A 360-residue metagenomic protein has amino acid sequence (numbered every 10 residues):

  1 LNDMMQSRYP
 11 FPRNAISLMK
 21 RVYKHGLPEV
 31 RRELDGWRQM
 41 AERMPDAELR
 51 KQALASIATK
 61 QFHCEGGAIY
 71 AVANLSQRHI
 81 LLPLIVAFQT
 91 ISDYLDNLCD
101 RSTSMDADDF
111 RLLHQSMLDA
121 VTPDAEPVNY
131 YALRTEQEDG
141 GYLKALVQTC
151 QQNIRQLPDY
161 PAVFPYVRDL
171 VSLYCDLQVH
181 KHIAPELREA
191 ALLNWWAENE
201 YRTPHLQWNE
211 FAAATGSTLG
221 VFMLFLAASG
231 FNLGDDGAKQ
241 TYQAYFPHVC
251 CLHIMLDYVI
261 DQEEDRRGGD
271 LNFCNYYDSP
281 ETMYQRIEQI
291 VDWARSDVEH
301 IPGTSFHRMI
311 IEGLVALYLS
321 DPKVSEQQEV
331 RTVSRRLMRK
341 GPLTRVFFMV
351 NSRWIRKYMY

Functional and structural regions predicted by a protein language model:
N2-M19: Extreme N-terminal leader/anchor segments
G26-E29, E33-G67, L81-L82, L113-E263 (+1 more regions): All-alpha helical catalytic cores of prenyl diphosphate-utilizing isoprenoid enzymes
A68-H79: Post-signal peptide N-terminal segment of secreted/secretory-pathway proteins
V72, S92-Y130: Aspartate-rich (DDxxD/NDxxD/DxxxD) Mg2+/diphosphate-binding motifs and their adjoining helix-loop segments
F88-S102, H253-E264: Acidic (Asp/Glu-rich) catalytic motifs at the cytosolic membrane interface
G237-V315: Active-site/pore-lining binding-face segments in mid-to-C-terminal subdomains
G313-Y360: Acidic, carboxylate-rich catalytic segments that either coordinate divalent cations
